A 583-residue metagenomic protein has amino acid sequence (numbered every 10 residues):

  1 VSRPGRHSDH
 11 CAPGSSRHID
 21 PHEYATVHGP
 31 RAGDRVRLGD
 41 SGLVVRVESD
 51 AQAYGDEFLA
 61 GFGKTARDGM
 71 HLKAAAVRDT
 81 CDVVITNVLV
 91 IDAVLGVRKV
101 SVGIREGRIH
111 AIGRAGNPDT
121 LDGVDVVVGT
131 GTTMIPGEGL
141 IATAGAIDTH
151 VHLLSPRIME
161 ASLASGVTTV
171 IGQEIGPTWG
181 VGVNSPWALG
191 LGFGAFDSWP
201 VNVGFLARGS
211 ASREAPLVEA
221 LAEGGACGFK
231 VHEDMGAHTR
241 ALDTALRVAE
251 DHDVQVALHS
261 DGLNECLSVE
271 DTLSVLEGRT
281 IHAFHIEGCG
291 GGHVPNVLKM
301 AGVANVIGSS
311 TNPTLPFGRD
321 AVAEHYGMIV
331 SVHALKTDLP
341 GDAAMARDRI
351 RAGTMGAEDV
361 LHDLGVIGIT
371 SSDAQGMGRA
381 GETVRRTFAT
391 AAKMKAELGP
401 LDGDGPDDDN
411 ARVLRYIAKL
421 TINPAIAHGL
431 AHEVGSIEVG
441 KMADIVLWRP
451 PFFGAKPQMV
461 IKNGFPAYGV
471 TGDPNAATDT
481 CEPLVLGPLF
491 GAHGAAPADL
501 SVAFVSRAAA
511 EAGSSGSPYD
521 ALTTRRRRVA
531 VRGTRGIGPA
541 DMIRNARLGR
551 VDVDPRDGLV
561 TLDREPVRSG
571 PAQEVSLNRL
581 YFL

Functional and structural regions predicted by a protein language model:
S2-D68, E214-L221, G225-R240, G262-C266 (+4 more regions): Active-site neighborhoods of metal-dependent hydrolases
A53-V83, V90-T143, D473: Histidine-rich, glycine-flanked metal-binding segment
V90-S101, L414-I417, A425-M459: Acidic, glycine-enriched loop/beta-strand segments at the rims of small-molecule binding/catalytic pockets
G131-L140, I158-N296: Hydrophobic, small-residue-rich alpha-helical packing segments that form membrane-like cores
I147-V151: Metallo-beta-lactamase
I426, M442-G487: C-terminal cap of metal-dependent C-N hydrolases
C481, E565-L583: Short, surface-exposed, low-complexity cationic segments
V485, L489-A546, R550-D552, L559-T561 (+1 more regions): Long, low-hydrophobicity ectodomains and other hydrophilic envelope-associated domains
